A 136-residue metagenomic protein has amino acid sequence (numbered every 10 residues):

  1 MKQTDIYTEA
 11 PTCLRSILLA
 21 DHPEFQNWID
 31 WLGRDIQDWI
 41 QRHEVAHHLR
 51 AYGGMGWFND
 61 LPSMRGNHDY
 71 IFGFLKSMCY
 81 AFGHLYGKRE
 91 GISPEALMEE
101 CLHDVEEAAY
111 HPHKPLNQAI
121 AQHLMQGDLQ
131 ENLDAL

Functional and structural regions predicted by a protein language model:
M1-D35, L102, E106-A109, K114-L136: Short terminal alpha-helical segments
L14-D21, W39-A46, R89: Secondary-structure edge/capping motif, primarily at the C-terminal ends of alpha-helices and the immediately following
I40-L75: Short, charged early-sequence alpha-helical segments and their helix-coil boundaries
N67-G127: C-terminal amphipathic alpha-helix
